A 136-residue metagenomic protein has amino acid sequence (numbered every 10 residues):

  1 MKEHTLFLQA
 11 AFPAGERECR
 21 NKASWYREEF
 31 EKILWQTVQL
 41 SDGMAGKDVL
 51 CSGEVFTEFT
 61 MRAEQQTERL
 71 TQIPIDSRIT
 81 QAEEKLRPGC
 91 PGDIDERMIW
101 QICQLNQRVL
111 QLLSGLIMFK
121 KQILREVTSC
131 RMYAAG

Functional and structural regions predicted by a protein language model:
K2-G136: Surface-exposed peri-terminal alpha-helical interaction modules
